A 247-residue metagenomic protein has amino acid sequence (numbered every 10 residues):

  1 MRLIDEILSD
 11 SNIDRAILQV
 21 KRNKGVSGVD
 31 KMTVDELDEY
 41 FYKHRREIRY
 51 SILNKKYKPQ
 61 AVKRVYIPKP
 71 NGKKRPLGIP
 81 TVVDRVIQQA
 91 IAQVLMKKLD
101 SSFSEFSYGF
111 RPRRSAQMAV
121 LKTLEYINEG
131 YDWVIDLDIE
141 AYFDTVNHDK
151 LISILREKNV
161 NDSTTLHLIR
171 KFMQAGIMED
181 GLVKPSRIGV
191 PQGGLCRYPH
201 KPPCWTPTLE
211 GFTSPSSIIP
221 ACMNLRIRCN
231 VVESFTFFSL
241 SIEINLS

Functional and structural regions predicted by a protein language model:
M1-Y42, R46: Non-catalytic, polymerase-adjacent accessory regions of viral genome-replication enzymes
S9-G25, V62-R64, Q93-K98, G176: Short, compositionally biased low-complexity segments
K21-D35, P68-L77, S104-F106: Glycine-/proline-rich flexible loop or hinge segments
Y42-K97, L166-H167, K171: A contiguous, low-structure linker/loop signature
S51-Y66, P70, E105-R114, M118-L209 (+1 more regions): Conserved polymerase palm-domain catalytic core
K74-F103, R187-L209, T213: Conserved pre-motif C helix in the palm subdomain of viral-like polymerases
C204-P207, F212-N230, S234-S247: Low-acidity, Ser/Thr- and Arg-rich intrinsically disordered low-complexity segments
